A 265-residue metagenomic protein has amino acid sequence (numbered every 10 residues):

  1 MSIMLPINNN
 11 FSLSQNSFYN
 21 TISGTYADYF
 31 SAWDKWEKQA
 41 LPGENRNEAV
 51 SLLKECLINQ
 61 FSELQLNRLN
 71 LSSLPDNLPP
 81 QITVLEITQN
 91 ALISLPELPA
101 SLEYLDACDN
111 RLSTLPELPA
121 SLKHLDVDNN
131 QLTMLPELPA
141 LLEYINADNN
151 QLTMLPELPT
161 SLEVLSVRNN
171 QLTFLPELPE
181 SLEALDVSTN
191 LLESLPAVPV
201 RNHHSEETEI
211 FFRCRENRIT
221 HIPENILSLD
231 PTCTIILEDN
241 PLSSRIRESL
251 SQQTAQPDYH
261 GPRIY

Functional and structural regions predicted by a protein language model:
S2-Q89, I93-E97, E103-D109, K123-N129 (+11 more regions): The feature captures the LRR N-terminal capping module
